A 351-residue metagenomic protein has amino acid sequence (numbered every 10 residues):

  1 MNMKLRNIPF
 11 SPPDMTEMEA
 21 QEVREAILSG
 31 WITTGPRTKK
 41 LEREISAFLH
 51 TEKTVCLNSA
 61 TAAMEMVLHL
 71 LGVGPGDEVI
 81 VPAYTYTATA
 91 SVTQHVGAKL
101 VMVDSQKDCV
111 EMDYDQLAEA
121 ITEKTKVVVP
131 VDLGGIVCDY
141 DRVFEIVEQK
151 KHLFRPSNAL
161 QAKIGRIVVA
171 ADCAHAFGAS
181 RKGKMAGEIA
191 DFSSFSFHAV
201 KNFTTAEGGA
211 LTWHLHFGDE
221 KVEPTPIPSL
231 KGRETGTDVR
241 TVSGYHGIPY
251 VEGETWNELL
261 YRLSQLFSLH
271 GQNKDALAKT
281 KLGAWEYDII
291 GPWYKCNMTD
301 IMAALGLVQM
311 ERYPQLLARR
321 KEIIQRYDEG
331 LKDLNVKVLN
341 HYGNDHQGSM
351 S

Functional and structural regions predicted by a protein language model:
M1-L70, G74, V143-F144, T255: Conserved PLP-binding active-site segment in aminotransferase class I/II-type PLP enzymes
K39-R43, T51-E52, V127-V131, I136 (+5 more regions): PLP-dependent aminotransferase class I/II
H69-C173, S180: PLP-dependent aminotransferase-like
E148-I167, E220-P226, G236, T241-E252: Short mixed-charge
S157-T204, W285-I289: Conserved active-site segment immediately N-terminal to the catalytic lysine that forms the internal aldimine
S194-F195, T204, G209-T212, A303-L305: Short glycine- and hydrophobic/aromatic-rich loop-to-beta-strand nucleating segment in the catalytic cores
K231-E234: Glycine-biased, low-complexity coil/linker segments
